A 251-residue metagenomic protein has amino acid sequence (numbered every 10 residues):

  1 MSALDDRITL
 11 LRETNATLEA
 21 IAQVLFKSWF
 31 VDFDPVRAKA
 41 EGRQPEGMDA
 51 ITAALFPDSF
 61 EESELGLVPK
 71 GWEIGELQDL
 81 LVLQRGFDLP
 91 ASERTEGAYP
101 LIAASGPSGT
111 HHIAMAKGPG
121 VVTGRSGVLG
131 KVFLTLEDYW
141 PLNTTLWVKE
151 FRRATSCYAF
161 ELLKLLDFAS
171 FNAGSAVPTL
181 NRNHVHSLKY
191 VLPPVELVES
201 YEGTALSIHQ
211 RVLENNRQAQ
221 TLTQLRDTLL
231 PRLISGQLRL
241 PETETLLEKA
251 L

Functional and structural regions predicted by a protein language model:
S2-D32, A50-A103, V195-E202, L206-E242: Non-catalytic DNA-recognition/assembly elements of restriction-modification systems
R37-P193, P241-L251: DNA target-recognition domains and sequence-specific DNA-contacting regions of bacterial/archaeal
